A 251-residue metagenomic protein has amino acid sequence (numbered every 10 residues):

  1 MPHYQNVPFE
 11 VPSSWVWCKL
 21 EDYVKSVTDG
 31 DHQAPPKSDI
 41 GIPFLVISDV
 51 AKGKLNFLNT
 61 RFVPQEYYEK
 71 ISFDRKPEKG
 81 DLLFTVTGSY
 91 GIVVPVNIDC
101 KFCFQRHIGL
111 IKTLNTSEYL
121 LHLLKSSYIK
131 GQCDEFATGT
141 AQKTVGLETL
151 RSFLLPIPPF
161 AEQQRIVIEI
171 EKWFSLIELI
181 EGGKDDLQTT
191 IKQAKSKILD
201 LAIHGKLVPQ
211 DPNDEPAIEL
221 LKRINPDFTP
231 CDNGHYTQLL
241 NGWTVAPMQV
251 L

Functional and structural regions predicted by a protein language model:
M1, P8, W173-L221: Short amphipathic coiled-coil heptad-repeat segments
P2-D29, S152, P156, Q164 (+4 more regions): Non-catalytic DNA-recognition/assembly elements of restriction-modification systems
F9, D31-H32, K70-I71, G139 (+1 more regions): Short, solvent-exposed loop/turn positions at domain surfaces that link secondary-structure elements or cap domain
V16-G53, K70-S72, Y90, T244-L251: Low-complexity, Lys/Gly-biased intrinsically disordered segments
A34, S126-L155: Specificity-determining recognition surfaces
V46-I47, Q65-K125, G146: A short beta-sheet element
D49-V63, N97-I98: Short, basic/aromatic beta-hairpin or loop at an interaction surface
Q105, Q142, Q163-Q164: Glutamine-centric residue-chemistry signal
